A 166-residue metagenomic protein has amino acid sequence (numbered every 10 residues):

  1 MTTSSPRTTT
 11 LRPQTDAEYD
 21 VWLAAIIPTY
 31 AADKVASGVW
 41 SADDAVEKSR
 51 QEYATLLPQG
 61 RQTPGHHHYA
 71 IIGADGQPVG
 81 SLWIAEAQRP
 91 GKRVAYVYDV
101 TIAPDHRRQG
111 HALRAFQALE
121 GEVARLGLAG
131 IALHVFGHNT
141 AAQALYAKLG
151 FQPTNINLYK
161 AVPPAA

Functional and structural regions predicted by a protein language model:
M1-T8, A166: Actinobacteria-biased recognition of intrinsically disordered, low-complexity terminal regions
T9, P13-A103, F116, E122 (+1 more regions): Acetyl-CoA-dependent GNAT
V94, G130-A132: Structural preference for beta-strand elements that scaffold enzyme active sites
H106, G110-A118: Conserved acetyl-CoA pyrophosphate-binding loop and the N-cap/start of the following alpha-helix in GNAT-like
R107, A132-A142, Y159-A165: Conserved beta-strand-loop-alpha-helix junction that forms the acyl-donor binding cleft
A129, Q152: Short acidic/polar active-site loop segments enriched in Thr and Asp
Y146, F151: Conserved active-site tyrosine of GNAT-family acetyltransferases
